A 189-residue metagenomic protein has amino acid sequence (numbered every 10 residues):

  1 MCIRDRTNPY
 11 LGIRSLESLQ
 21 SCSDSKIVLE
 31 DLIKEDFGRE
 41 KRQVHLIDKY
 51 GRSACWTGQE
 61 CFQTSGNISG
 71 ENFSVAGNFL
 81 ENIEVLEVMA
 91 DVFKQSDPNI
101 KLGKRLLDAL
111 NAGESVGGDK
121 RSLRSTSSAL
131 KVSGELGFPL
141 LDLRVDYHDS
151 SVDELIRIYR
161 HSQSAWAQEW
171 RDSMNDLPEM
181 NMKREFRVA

Functional and structural regions predicted by a protein language model:
M1-D5: Conserved small/polar residues in nucleotide/adenosyl-binding loops
R6-T7, G38: A broad, low-specificity signal for short, low-complexity segments enriched in glycine/proline and polar/charged
T7, S15-L29, Q95-S96: Compact, glycine/acidic-enriched structural inserts
L11: Active-site-surrounding "flap" and adjacent substrate/cofactor-binding loops of secreted or lumenal enzymes, prototyped
I33-K34, G38, R42, I47-A189: Active-site bordering "gate/hinge" segments that shape substrate access to catalytic or cofactor-binding pockets
